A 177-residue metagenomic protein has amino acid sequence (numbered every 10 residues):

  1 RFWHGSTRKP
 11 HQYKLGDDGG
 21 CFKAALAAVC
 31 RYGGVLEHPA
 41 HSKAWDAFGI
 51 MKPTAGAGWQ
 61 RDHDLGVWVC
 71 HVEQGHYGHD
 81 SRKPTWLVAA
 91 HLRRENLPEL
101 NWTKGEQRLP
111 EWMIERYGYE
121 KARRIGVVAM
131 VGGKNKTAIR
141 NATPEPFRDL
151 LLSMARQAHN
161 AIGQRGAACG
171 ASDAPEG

Functional and structural regions predicted by a protein language model:
R1-G177: Conserved active-site and SAM-binding loop architecture of S-adenosyl-L-methionine-dependent nucleic-acid
